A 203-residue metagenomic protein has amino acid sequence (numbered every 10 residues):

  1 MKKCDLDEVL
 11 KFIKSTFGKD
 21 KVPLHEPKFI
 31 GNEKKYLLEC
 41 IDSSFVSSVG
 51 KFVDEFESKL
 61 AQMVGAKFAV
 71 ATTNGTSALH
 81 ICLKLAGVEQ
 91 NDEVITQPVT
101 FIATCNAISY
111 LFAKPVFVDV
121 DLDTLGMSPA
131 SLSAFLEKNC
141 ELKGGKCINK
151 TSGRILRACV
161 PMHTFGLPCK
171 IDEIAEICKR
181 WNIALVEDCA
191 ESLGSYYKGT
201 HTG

Functional and structural regions predicted by a protein language model:
M1-V46: N-terminal "arm"/small-domain region of PLP-dependent enzymes with the aminotransferase-like
E26-P27, D119, T164: Conserved donor-binding loops in enzymes that form glycosidic bonds
V49-E93, A107-S109, F117-D119, E141-T151 (+1 more regions): Phosphate-binding glycine-rich loop
A71, T96, A158-P161: A short beta-strand submotif of the Rossmann-like class I SAM-dependent methyltransferase core that lines
T96, F117, L185-E187: Hydrophobic residues in well-ordered beta-strands that form the structural core
T100-C105: Conserved coil-to-alpha-helix start sites within the AMP-binding
F112: Structured binding elements
L125-T202: Active-site phosphate-binding strand-loop segment of PLP-dependent enzymes
